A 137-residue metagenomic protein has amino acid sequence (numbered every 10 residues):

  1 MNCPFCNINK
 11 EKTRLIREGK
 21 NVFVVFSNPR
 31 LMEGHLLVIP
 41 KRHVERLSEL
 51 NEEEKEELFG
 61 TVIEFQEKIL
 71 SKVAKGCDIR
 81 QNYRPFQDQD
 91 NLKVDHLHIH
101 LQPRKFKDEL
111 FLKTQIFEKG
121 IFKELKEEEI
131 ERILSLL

Functional and structural regions predicted by a protein language model:
M1-L137: HIT superfamily nucleotide-processing domains
